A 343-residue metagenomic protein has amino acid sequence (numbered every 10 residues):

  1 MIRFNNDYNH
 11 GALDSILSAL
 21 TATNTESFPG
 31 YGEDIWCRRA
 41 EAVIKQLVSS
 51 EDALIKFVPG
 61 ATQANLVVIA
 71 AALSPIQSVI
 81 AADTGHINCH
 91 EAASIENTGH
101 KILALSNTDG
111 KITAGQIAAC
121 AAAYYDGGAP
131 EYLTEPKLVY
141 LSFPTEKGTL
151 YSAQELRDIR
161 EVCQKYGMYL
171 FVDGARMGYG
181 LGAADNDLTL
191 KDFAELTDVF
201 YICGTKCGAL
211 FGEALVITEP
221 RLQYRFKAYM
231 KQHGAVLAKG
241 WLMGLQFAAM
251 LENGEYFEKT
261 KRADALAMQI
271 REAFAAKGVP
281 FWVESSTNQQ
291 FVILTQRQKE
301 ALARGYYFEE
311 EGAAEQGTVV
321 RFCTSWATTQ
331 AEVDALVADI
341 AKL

Functional and structural regions predicted by a protein language model:
L13-A61, D83-N88, S94: Conserved N-terminal alpha-helix of the aminotransferase class I/II PLP-enzyme fold
A71-C89, A118: Conserved PLP-anchoring active-site segment centered on the Schiff-base-forming lysine
S74-I76, M268-K342: Conserved C-terminal alpha-helix-loop-beta "cap" of PLP-dependent enzymes that closes/shapes the active-site mouth
G99-P144, Y151-D158: PLP-dependent aminotransferase-class I/II
I102-L103, L170-V172, F281, F308: Hydrophobic beta-strand scaffold residues
T108, E135-P136, S142, L150 (+1 more regions): Active-site C-terminal subdomain of aminotransferase-like
Y151-A183: Catalytic PLP-binding core of fold-type I/II PLP enzymes
